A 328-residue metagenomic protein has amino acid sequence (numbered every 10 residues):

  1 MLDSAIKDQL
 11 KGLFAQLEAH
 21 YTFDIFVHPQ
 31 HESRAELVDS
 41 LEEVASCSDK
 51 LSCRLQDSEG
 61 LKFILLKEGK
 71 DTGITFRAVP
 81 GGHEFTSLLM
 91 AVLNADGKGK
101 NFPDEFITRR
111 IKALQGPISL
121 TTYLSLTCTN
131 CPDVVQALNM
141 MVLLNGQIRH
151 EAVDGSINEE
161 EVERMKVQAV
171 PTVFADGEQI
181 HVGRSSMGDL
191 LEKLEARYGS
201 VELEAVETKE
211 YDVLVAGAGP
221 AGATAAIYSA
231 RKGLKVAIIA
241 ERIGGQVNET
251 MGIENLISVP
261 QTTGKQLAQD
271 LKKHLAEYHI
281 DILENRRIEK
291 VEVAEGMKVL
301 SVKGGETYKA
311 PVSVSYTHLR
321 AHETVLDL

Functional and structural regions predicted by a protein language model:
Q16-D39, L114-L144: Local sequence-structure signature of Cys/Sec-based thiol-disulfide redox active-site neighborhoods
E32, L37-S40, N248-T307: N-terminal Rossmann-like dinucleotide/flavin-binding domain of flavoprotein oxidoreductases that bind FAD/FMN
K50-S58, Q147-E159: Thiol-based oxidoreductase modules, predominantly thioredoxin-like and allied folds used for disulfide exchange
D57-I74, R164-A175: Structural micro-motif
G69-K98, D176-G199: Non-catalytic, surface beta->alpha helical segment in thiol-disulfide oxidoreductase systems
T122-L126, R164, T208-Y278: Beta1-alpha1 glycine-rich phosphate/pyrophosphate-binding loop at the start of Rossmann-like nucleotide-binding domains
A216, Y308-L319: Short hydrophobic core segments
H318-L328: Single conserved hydrophobic/aromatic residue that forms the stacking wall/gate of nucleotide- or nucleobase-binding
